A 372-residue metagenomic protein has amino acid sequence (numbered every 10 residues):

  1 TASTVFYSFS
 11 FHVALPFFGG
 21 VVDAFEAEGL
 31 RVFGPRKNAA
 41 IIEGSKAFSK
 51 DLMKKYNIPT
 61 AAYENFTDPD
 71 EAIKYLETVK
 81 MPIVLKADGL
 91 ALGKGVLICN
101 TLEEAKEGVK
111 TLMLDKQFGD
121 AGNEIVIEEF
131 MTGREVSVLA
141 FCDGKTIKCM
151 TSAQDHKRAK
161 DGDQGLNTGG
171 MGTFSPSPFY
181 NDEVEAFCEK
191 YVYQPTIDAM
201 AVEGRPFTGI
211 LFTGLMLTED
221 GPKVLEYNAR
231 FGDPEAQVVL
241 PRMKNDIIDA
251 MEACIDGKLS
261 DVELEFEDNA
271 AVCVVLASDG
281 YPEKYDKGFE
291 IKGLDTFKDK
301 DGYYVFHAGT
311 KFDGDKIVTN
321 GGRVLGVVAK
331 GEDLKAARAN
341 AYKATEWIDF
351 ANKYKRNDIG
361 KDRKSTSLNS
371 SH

Functional and structural regions predicted by a protein language model:
T1-L15, L368-H372: Short, small-residue-biased leader/transition segments that mark boundaries at the very start of proteins
A14-G44, I58-T67: A short, GP-enriched loop/loop-strand-helix hinge that lies immediately N-terminal to, or at the N-terminal rim
E43-L52: Rossmann-fold NAD(P)-binding glycine/threonine-rich loop
P82-N100, V239: Conserved anion/nucleotide-ligand pocket segment
G93-G95, V272, G321-G326: Short amphipathic alpha-helical segments
G95-A236: Internal nucleotide-binding/catalytic subdomain
C188-L211, N228-K300, D313: Active-site "cap" helix and flanking loop/linker of ATP-utilizing ligase/carboxylase catalytic domains
T310, V318-S367: Generic C-terminus detector
